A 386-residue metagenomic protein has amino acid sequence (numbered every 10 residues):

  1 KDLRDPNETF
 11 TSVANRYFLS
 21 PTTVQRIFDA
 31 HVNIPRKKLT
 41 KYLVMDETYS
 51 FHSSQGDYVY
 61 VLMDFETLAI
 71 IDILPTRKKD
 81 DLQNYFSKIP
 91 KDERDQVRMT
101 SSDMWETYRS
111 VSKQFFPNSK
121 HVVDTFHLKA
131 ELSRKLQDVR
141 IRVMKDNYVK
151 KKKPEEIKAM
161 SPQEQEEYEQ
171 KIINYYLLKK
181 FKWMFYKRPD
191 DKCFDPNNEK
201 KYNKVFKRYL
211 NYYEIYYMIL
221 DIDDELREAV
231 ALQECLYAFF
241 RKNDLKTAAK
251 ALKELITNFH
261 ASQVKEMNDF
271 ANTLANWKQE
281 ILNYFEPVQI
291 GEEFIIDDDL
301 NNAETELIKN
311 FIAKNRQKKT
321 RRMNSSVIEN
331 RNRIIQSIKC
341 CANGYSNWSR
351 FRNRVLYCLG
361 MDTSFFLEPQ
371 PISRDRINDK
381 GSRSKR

Functional and structural regions predicted by a protein language model:
N7-E8, D95: Residue-level signal for the short linker/turn that defines the boundary of a DNA-recognition helix
E8-T9, V24: A conserved hydrophobic secondary-structure block that centers on an alpha-helix together with its immediately flanking
S12-N15: Short alpha-helical "recognition helix" segments of helix-turn-helix
L19-Q114: RNase H-like nuclease fold core
F28, P75, D92-F116, V149-R386: Acidic/histidine-rich catalytic cores and adjacent linkers of DNA breakage/strand-transfer/modification proteins
V59-Y60, S133-K145: Short, surface-exposed amphipathic charged segments that create phosphate/polyanion-binding patches used for binding
P117-Q137: Inter-helix linker motif
